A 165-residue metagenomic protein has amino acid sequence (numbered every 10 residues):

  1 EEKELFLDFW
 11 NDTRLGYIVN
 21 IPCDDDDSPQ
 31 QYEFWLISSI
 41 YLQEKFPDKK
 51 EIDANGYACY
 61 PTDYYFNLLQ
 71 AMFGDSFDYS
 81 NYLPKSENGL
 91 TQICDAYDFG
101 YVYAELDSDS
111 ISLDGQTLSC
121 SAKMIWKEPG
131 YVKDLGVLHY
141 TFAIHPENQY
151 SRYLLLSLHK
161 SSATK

Functional and structural regions predicted by a protein language model:
E1-A96: Core segments of small alpha/beta cavity-forming domains
E4-L7, L36, S119, G136 (+2 more regions): Intrinsically disordered, low-complexity segments enriched in glycine/proline and serine/threonine
L7, N11, S108, I144-Y150: Intrinsic-disorder/low-complexity regions
L7, Y17, S108, G115 (+2 more regions): Generic detector of low-complexity/intrinsically disordered segments and short hydrophobic N-terminal stretches
Q43-D53, K127-K133, T164-K165: Short, surface-exposed beta-strand/loop "edge" segments at domain boundaries and coil↔beta transitions
L83, A122-W126, S157-H159: A mature extracytoplasmic/lumenal domain signature
G89-G136, H145: Acidic, glycine-rich flexible loop segments
L135-K165: Short beta-strand edge/turn micro-motifs at domain boundaries
